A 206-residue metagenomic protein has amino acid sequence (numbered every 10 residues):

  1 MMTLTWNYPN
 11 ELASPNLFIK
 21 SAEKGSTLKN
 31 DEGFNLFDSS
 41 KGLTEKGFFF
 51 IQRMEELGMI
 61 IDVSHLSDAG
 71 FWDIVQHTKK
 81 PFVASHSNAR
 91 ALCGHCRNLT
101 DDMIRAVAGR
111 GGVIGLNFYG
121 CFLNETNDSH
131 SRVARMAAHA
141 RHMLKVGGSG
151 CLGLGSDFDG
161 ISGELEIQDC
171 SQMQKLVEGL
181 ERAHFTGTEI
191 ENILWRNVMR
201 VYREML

Functional and structural regions predicted by a protein language model:
T5-P9, M59, S64-A69, S87-R90 (+2 more regions): Active-site beta-loop-alpha junctions enriched in small/polar residues
L12-S14, L92-L99: Short, charged, surface-exposed secondary-structure boundary motifs
F18-V83, C96-R110, A134-G150: Histidine/acidic residue-rich metal-binding segments in metalloenzymes
I61, H86, I114, D157 (+2 more regions): Conserved, mostly hydrophobic/aromatic
A108, V113-L123, N127: A conserved active-site cap/scaffold subdomain adjacent to cofactor or substrate pockets
N117-F118, G147-C170: Short acidic/histidine-rich active-site segments
Q168-L206: Mid-to-C-terminal alpha-helical segments outside catalytic/metal-binding sites
